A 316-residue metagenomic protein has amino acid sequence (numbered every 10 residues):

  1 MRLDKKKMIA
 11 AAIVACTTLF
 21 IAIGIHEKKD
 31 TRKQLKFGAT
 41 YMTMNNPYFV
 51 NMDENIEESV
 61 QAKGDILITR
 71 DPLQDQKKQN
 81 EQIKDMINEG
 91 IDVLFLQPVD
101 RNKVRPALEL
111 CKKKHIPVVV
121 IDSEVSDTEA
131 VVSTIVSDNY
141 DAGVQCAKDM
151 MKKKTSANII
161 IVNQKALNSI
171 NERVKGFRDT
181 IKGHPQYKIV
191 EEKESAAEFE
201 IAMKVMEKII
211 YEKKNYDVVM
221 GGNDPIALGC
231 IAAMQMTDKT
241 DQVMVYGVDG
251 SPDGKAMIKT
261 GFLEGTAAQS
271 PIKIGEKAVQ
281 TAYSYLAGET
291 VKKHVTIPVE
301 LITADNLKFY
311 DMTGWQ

Functional and structural regions predicted by a protein language model:
A10-A11, S169, T180-I181, S270-Q316: Hinge/cleft segment of the Venus flytrap/periplasmic-binding protein
F37-S59, K63, L67-D85, E89-I91 (+4 more regions): Extracytoplasmic "Venus flytrap"
Y48-D65, A142-C146, S169-Y187, I201 (+3 more regions): Short, solvent-exposed amphipathic alpha-helices that sit in or adjacent to ligand/effector-binding or catalytic
V60-P72, N158-N163, I181-E200: Short beta-strand elements in bilobed, periplasmic/extracellular small-molecule ligand-binding domains
T69, S126-D149, I161-Q164, E192 (+1 more regions): Short beta-strand elements at the ligand-binding edges of bilobed clamshell
Q79, T134-I159, N171-E172, I201-M203 (+2 more regions): Hydrophobic alpha-helical segments within soluble ligand-binding/sensing domains
V93, R101-D141, K152, N158 (+2 more regions): Flexible loop/hinge segments that line or gate small-molecule binding clefts
V93-K112, F177, A196-A256: Hydrophobic alpha-helical
